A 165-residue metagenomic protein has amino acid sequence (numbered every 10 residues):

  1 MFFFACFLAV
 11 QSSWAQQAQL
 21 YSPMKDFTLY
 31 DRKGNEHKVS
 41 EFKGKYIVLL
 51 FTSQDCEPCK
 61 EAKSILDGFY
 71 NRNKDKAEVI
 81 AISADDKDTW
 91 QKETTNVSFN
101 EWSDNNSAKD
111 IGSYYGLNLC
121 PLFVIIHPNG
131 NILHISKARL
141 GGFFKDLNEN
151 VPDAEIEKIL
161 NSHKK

Functional and structural regions predicted by a protein language model:
M1-Q19: Bacterial Sec-dependent N-terminal signal peptides
S13-V39, P152-K164: N-terminal "domain-start" segment that seeds a small globular fold
M24-K25, Y46, C120-P121: Short loop/turn microsegments at loop-to-beta-strand junctions
V39-K60: Short active-site neighborhood of thiol/selenol oxidoreductases, capturing the structured segment around
V48-L49, V79, F123: Hydrophobic beta-strand anchors of alpha/beta hydrolase catalytic cores
K60-V97, S107-S113: Structural microenvironment flanking redox-active thiols in thiol-disulfide oxidoreductases
T94-N129: Short, internal strand/loop/helix patches that form the active-site neighborhood or redox-interaction surface
I125-K165: Thiol-/selenol-based redox modules, centered on thioredoxin-like and closely related oxidoreductase domains
